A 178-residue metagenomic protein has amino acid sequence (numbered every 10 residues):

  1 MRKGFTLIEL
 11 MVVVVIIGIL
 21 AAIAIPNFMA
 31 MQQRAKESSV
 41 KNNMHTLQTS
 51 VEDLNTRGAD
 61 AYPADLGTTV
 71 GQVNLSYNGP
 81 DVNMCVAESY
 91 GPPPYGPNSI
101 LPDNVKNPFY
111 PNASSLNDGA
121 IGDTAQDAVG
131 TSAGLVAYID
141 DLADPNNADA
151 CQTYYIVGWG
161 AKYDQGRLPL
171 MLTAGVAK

Functional and structural regions predicted by a protein language model:
M1-Q32: N-terminal single-pass transmembrane signal-anchor helix
I23, S38-S39, A137, G160: Short linear motifs centered on Gly/Pro in flexible linkers and helix caps
Q33-M44: Membrane-proximal amphipathic alpha-helices that sit immediately adjacent to an N-terminal transmembrane/signal-anchor
N43-Y62: N-terminal alpha-helical signal peptides/signal-anchor transmembrane segments
S50, V157-A161: Active-site-proximal beta-strand/loop segments in catalytic clefts of secreted hydrolases
T56-I156: Extracellular/periplasmic head regions of type IV pilus-like filament subunits
G160-K178: Short, low-complexity, Pro/Ser/Thr/Gly-rich segments in the mature regions of secreted, periplasmic
